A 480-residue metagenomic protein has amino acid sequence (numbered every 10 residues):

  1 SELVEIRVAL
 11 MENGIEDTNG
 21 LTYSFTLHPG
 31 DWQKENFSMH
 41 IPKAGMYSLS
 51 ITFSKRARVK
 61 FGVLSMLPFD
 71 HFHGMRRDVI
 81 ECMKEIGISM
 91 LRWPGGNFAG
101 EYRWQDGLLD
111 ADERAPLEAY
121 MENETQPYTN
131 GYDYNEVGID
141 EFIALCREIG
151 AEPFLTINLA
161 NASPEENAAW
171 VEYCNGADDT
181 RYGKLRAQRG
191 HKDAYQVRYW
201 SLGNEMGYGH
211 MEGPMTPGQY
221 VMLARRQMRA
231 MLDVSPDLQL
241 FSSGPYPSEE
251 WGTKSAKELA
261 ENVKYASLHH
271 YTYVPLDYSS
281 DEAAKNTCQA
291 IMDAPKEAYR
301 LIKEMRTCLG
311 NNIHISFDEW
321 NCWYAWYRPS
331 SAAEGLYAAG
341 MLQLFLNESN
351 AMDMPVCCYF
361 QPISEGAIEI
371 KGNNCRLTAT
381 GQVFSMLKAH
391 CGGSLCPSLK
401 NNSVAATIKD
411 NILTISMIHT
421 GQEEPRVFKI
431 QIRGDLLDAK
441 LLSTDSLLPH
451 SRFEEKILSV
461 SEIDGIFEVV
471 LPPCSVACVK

Functional and structural regions predicted by a protein language model:
I15-A44: Extracellular carbohydrate recognition and processing domains and analogous Trp-centered ligand-binding platforms
N36-S65: Extracellular beta-strand ligand-recognition surfaces/modules
Y47-K55, T216-G335: Noncatalytic carbohydrate-binding groove/subsite architecture in carbohydrate-active enzymes
K60-I149, F154: Active-site-adjacent substrate/metal-binding segments within catalytic domains of carbohydrate-active enzymes
N97-I139, D179-H210, V274-D281: Aromatic- and acidic-residue-enriched carbohydrate-binding clefts of CAZyme catalytic domains
I313-A406: Aromatic/acidic polysaccharide-binding cleft in carbohydrate-active enzymes
N402-D435, C474-C478: Carbohydrate-binding surface patches
L458-K480: C-terminal beta-strand-rich structural cap/linker in extracellular carbohydrate-active enzymes
